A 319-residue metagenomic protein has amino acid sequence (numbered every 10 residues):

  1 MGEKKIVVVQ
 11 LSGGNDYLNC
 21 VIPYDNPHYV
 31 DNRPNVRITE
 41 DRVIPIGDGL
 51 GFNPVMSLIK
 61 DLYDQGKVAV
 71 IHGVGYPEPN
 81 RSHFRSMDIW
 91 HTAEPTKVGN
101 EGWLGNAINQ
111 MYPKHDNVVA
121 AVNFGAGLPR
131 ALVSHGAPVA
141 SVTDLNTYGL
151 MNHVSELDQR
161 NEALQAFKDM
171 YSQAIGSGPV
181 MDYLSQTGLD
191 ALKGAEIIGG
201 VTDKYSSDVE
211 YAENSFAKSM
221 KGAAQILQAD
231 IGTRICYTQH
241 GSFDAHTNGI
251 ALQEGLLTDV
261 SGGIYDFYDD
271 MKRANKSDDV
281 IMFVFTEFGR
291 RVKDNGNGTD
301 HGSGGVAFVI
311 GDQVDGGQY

Functional and structural regions predicted by a protein language model:
M1-A274, V309-I310, V314-Y319: Feature for exported/extracytoplasmic and membrane-associated proteins, marking the mature portion
I264, M271-G296, H301: Metal-dependent active-site segment of extracytoplasmic phospho-/sulfohydrolases and closely related
N297-G311: C-terminal, helix-dominated tail/subdomain
